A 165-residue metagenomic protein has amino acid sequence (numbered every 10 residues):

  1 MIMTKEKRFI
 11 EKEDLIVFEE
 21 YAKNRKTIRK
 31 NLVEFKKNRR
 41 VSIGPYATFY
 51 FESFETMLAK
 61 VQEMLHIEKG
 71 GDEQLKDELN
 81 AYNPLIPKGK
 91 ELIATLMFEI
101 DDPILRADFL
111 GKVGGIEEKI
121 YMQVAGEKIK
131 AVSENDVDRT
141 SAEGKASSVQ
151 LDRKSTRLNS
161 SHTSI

Functional and structural regions predicted by a protein language model:
M1-E34: Short, extreme N-terminal leader segments that mark the start of a protein/domain
N24, S53-T56, L105: Short amphipathic alpha-helical segments
K37-R39, T56: Catalytic core of tubulin tyrosine ligase-like
Y46, Y50-I93: A glycine-rich, hydrophobic loop/mini-helix early in the fold
Y82-R157: Long, charge-patterned amphipathic alpha-helical coiled-coil/hairpin "stalk" segments used as oligomerization
L158-I165: Single conserved hydrophobic/aromatic residue that forms the stacking wall/gate of nucleotide- or nucleobase-binding
